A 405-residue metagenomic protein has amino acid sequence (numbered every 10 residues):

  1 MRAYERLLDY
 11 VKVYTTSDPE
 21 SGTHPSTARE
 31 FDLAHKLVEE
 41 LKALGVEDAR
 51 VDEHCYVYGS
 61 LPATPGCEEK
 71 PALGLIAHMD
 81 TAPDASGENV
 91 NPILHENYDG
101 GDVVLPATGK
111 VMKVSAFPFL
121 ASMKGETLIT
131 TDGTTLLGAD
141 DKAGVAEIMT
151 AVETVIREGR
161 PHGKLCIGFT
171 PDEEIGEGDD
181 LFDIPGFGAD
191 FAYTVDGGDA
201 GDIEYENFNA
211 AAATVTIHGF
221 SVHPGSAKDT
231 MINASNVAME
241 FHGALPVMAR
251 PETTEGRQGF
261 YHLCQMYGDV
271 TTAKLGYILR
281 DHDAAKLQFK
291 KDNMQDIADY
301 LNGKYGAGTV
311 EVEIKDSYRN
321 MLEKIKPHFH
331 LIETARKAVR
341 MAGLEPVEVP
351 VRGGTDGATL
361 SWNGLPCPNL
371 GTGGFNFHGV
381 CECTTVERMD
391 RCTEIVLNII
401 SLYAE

Functional and structural regions predicted by a protein language model:
R2-A28, I129-T130, Y318, H378-G379: N-terminal capping segment at the start of a domain
P19, D48, P161-K164, V247-H262 (+3 more regions): Flexible, glycine/charged-enriched surface loops at secondary-structure junctions
G22-K70, G74-I76, D80: A non-catalytic alpha/beta surface segment that caps or lines the substrate-entry region of metallo-dependent hydrolase
C67-K164, F169, A189: Active-site metal-coordination/substrate-binding segment of hydrolases, especially metallo-dependent peptidases
F117-L120, E126-A139, D172-D299, G308-V310 (+1 more regions): Midchain, well-structured core segments that form catalytic/ion-binding scaffolds
T130-G138, E345-V349, V380: Short pre-catalytic strand/loop immediately N-terminal to key active-site residues, enriched for Gly-Thr
R157, I232-P251, A285-I297, E333-R340 (+2 more regions): His/Asp/Glu-rich mid-to-C-terminal helical/loop segments that flank catalytic regions of hydrolases
N236-T253, F260-H262, T309, R319-C367 (+1 more regions): Active-site-adjacent substrate-binding region of metalloamidase/peptidase-like peptide-processing proteins
